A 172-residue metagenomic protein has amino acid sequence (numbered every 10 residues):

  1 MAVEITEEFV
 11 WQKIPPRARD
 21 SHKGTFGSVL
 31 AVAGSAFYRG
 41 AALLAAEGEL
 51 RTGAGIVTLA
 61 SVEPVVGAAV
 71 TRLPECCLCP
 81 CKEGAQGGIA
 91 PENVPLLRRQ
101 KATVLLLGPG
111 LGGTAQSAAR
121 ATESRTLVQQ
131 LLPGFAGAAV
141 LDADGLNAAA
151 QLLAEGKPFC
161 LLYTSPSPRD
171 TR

Functional and structural regions predicted by a protein language model:
M1-L141, N147-Y163: Small-residue (G/A/S/T)-rich helix-start motifs and N-terminal tracts that mark the onset
G145-N147, R169-D170: Short, glycine/acidic-enriched loop or turn micro-motifs at the edges of active sites
Y163, P168-R172: Single conserved hydrophobic/aromatic residue that forms the stacking wall/gate of nucleotide- or nucleobase-binding
